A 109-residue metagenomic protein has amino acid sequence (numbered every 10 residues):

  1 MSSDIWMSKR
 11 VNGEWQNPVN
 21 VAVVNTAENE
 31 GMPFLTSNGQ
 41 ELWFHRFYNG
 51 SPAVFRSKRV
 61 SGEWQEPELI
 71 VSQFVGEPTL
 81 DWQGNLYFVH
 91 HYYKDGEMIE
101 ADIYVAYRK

Functional and structural regions predicted by a protein language model:
M1-K109: Short, conserved micro-motifs composed of acidic
